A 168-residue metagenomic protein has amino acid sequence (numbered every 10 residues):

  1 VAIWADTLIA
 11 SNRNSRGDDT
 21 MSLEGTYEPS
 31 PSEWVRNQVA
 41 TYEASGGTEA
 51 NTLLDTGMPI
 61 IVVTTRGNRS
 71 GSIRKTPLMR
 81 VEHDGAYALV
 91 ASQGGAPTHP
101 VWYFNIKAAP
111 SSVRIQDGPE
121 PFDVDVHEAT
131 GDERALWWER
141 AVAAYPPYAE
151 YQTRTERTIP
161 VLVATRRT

Functional and structural regions predicted by a protein language model:
W4, A164-T165: Accessory terminal regions of nucleic-acid processing enzymes
W4-D6, N12-T56: Extreme N-terminal tail/first-helix region
L23-G25, S92-Y148, R154-T158, R166-T168: Short, structured beta-strand-loop surface elements
E49-N51, R69-S70, Y148-Q152: Short helix-to-loop capping/linker segments positioned immediately adjacent to catalytic or ligand/cofactor-binding
L53-T56, Q152-E156: Short coil/turn segments at secondary-structure boundaries
G57-S92: Short beta-strand segments
I60, T158-V161: Short hydrophobic/aromatic beta-strand or adjacent loop that forms the aromatic wall/cage of a ligand/substrate-binding
T64-N68, Q116, T165: A generic structural motif
